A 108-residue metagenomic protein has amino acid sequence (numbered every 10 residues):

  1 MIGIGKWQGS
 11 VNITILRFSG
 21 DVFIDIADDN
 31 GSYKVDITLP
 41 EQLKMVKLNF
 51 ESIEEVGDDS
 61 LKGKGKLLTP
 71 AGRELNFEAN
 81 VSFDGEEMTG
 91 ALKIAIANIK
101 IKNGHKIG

Functional and structural regions predicted by a protein language model:
M1-N80, T89-G108: Central antiparallel beta-sheet cores of small beta-barrel/beta-sandwich binding domains
G85-E87: Coil-to-beta-strand transition motifs
